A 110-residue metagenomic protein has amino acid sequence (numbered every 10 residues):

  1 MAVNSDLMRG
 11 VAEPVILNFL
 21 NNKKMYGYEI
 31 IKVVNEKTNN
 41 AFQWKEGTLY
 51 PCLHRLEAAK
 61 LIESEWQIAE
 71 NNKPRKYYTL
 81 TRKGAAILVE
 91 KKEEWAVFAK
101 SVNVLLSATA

Functional and structural regions predicted by a protein language model:
M1-M8, K91: Intrinsically disordered, low-complexity serine/threonine- and proline-rich regulatory segments
N4, Q67-I68: Short, solvent-exposed loop/turn elements at beta->coil junctions and helix N-caps that rim active or binding pockets
D6-T48: N-terminal helix-turn-helix DNA-binding core of bacterial DNA-binding proteins
L49-L56: Basic amphipathic alpha-helical segments that dock to polyanions
K60: Glycine-centered, phosphate/nucleic-acid-interacting loop/turn motifs that mediate DNA/RNA or nucleotide
S64: Short beta-strand "wing" residues that participate in macromolecule-binding interfaces
E70-K92: Basic, amphipathic "hinge/linker" alpha-helix immediately C-terminal to the N-terminal HTH DNA-binding motif
A86-A110: Amphipathic alpha-helical dimerization/coiled-coil segments that flank or bridge DNA-binding/regulatory modules
